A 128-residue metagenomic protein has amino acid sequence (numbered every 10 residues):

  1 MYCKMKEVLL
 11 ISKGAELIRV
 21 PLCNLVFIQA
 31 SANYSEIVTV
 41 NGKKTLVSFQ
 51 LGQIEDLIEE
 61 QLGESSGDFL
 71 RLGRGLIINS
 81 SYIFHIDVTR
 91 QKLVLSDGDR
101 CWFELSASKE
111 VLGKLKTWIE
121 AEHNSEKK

Functional and structural regions predicted by a protein language model:
Y2-K128: Basic, polyanion-interacting recognition surfaces, primarily in bacterial LytTR/OmpR-type DNA-binding effector domains
